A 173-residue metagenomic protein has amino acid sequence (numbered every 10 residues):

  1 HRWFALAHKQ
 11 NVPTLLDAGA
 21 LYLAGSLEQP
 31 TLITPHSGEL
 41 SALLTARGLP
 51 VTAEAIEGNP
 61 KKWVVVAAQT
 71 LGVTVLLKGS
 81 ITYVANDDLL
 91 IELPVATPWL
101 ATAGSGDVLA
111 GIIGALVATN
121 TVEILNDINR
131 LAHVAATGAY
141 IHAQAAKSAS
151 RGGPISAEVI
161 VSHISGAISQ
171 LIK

Functional and structural regions predicted by a protein language model:
H1-P94: Glycine-rich phosphate/dinucleotide-binding loop and adjoining beta-alpha-beta core of small-molecule
A5, A136, K147: Short, well-ordered alpha-helices that flank and scaffold nucleotide-derived cofactor binding pockets
G38-E39, I81-T82, P98-W99, A139-A143: Acidic, glycine-rich active-site loops and adjacent beta-strand->loop/helix elements that engage anionic groups
A42-T45, T102-I141: Short, small-residue alpha-helix embedded
L49-N59, T121-A135, S150-I155: Short, charged, surface-exposed loops that flank catalytic or proteolytic processing sites
P94-G104: Short pre-catalytic strand/loop immediately N-terminal to key active-site residues, enriched for Gly-Thr
A143-K173: Charged C-terminal helix
